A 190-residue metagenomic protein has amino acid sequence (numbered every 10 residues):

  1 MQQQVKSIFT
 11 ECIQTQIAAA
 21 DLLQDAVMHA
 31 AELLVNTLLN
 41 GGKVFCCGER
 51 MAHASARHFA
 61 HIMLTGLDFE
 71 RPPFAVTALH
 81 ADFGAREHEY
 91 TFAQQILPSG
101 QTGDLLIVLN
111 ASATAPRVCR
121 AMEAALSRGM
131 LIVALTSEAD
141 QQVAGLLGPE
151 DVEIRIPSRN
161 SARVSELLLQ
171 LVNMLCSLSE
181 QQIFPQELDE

Functional and structural regions predicted by a protein language model:
M1-D21: Generic N-terminal amphipathic, Lys/Arg-enriched alpha-helix
L33-G100: Glycine-rich, small/polar surface segments that engage phosphate groups of diverse ligands
K43-C47, T102-A113: A short, small-residue-rich loop immediately preceding and capping a beta-strand
V44-F45, G129-I132: Hydrophobic beta-strand scaffold residues
E49, A81, A111, S137-E138: Cofactor-binding loop segments of dinucleotide-utilizing enzymes, especially the Rossmann-like FAD- and NAD(P)+-binding
H53-R57, T114-A121: Short glycine/serine/threonine-rich phosphate/pyrophosphate-binding segments that cradle anionic phosphate groups
M122-G129: Surface-exposed amphipathic alpha-helices with a cationic face
T136-L188: Short alpha-helices
